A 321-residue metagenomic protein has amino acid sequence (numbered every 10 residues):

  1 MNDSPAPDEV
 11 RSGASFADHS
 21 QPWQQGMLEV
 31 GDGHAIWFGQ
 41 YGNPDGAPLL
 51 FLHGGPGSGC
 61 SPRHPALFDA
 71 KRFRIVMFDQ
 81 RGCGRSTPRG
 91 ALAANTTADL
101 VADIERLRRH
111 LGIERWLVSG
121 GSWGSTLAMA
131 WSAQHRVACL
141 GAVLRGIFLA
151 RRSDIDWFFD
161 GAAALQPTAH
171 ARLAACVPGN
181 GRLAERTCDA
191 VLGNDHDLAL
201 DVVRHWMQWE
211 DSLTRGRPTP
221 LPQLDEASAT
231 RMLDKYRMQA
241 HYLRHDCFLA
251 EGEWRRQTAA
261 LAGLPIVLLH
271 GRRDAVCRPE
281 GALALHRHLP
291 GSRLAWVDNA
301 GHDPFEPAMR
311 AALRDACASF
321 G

Functional and structural regions predicted by a protein language model:
V30-P88: Conserved HGGG/HGGXW glycine-rich cap/lid loop of the alpha/beta-hydrolase fold
A98-W116: Conserved acidic catalytic loop of the alpha/beta-hydrolase fold
E114-S153: Conserved hydrolase catalytic core segment
C139-T187: A catalytic-pocket lid/entrance helix-loop region that shapes and gates access to the active site across common
A250, A275-G281: Conserved alpha/beta-hydrolase "acid-adjacent" motif
L261-A262, L268-H270: Short beta-strand/loop motif that positions the catalytic acidic residue of the alpha/beta-hydrolase fold
H286-D303: Catalytic histidine neighborhood in serine/cysteine hydrolases with alpha/beta-hydrolase-type architecture
A300-A312: Catalytic histidine-centered segment of alpha/beta-hydrolase-like enzymes
